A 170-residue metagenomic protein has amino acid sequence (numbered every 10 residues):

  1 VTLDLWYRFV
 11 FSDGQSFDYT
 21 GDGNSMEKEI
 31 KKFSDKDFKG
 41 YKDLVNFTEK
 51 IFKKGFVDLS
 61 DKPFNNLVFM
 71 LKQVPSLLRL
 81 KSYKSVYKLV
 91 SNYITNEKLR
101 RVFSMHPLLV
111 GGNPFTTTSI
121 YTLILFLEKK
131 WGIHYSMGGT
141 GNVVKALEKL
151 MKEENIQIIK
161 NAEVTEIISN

Functional and structural regions predicted by a protein language model:
V1-W6: N-terminal FAD cofactor-binding segment of flavoenzymes
R8-V10: Residue-level detector of beta-strand face positions
S12-T116: Rossmann-like flavin
K81, S91, L123-N170: Helical element adjacent to the flavin cofactor pocket in flavoenzyme catalytic cores
T117-T122: Short, flexible, mixed-charge acidic loops at enzyme active sites
